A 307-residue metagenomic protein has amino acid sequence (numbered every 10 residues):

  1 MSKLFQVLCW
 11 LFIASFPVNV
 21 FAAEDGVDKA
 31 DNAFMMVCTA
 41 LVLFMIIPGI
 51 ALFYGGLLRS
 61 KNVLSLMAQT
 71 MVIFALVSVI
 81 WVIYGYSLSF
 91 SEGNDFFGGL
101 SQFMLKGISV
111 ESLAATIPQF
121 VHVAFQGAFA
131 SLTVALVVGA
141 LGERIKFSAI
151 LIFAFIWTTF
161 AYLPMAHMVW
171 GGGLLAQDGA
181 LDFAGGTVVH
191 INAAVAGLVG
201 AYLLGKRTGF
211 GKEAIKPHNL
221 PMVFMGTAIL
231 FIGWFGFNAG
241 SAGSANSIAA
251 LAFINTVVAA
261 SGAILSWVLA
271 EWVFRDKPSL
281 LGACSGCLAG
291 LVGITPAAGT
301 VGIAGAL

Functional and structural regions predicted by a protein language model:
S2-L307: Hydrophobic alpha-helical transmembrane bundles of multi-pass membrane proteins
